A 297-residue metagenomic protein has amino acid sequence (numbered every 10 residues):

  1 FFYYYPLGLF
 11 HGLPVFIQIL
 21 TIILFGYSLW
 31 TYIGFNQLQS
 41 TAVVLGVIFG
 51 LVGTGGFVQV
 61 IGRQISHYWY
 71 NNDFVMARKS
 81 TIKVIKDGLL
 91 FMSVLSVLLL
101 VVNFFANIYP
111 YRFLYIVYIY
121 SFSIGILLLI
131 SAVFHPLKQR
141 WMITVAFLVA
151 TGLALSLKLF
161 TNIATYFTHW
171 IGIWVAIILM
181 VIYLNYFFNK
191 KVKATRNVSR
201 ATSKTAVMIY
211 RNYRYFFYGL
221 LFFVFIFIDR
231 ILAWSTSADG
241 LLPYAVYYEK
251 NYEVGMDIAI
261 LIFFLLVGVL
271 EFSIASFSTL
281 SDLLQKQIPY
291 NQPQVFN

Functional and structural regions predicted by a protein language model:
F1-I19, Q37-Q39, S203-Y215: N-terminal membrane topogenesis motif
Y3-F10, Q59-V60, S66-L99, V295-N297: Membrane-water interface segments that mark the loop-to-transmembrane alpha-helix transition
S40-S66, F223-F227, M256-T279: Small-residue-rich midsections of specific transmembrane alpha-helices
W69-K83, E253-N297: Specific pore-lining/lateral-gate transmembrane helices of multi-pass inner-membrane transport and insertion machines
K86-Y115, H169-F188: Short alpha-helical transmembrane segments in multi-pass integral membrane proteins
G125-T144: Membrane-interface junctions at transmembrane-helix termini in multi-pass inner-membrane proteins
A146-K190: Hydrophobic alpha-helical transmembrane segments
G172, A176, M180-A275: Transmembrane helical elements of multi-pass membrane transporters/channels
